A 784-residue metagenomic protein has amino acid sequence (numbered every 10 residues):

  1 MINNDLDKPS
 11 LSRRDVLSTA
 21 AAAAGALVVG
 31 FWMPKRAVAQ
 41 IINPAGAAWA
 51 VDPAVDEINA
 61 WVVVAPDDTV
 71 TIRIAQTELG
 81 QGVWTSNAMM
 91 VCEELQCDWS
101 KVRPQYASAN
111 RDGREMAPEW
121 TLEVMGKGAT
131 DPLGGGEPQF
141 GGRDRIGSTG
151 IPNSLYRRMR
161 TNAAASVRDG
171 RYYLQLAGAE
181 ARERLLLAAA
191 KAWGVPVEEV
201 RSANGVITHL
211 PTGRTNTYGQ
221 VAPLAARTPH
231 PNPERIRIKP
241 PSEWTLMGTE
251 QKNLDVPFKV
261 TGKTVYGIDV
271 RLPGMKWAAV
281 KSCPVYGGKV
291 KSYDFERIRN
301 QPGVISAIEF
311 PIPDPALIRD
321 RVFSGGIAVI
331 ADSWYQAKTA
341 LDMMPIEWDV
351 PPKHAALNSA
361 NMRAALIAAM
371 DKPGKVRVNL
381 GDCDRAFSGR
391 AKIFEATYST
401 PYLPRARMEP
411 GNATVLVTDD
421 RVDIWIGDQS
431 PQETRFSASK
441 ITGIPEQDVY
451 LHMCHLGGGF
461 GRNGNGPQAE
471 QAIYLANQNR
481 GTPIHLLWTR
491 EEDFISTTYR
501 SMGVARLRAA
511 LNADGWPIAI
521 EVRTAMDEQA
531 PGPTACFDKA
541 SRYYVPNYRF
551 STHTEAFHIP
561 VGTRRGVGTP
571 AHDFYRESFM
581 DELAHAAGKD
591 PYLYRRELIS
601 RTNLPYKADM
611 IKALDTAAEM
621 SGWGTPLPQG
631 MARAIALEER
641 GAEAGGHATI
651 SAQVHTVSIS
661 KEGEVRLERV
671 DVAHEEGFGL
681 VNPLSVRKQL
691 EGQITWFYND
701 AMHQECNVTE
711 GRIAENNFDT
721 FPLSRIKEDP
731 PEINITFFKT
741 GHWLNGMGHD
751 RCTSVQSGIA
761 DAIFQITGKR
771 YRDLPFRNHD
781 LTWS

Functional and structural regions predicted by a protein language model:
I2-H674, E705, E710, N717 (+3 more regions): Structural alpha/beta core scaffold segments of enzyme domains
N465-A469, L684, K688-G692, T753: Short, conserved loop/turn and helix-capping segments at secondary-structure boundaries that abut family-defining
V567, T736-R751: Amphipathic, heptad-repeat alpha-helical segments used for oligomerization and assembly
G677-V681: Cytochrome P450 core scaffold surrounding the K-helix E-X-X-R motif and the conserved "meander" helix-loop region
L684-T720: Active-site "cap" helix and flanking loop/linker of ATP-utilizing ligase/carboxylase catalytic domains
I694, D750-I759: Conserved phosphate/anionic-ligand binding catalytic regions in large, soluble enzymes, centered on
L723: C-terminal glycine/acidic-rich active-site capping loop/insertion
